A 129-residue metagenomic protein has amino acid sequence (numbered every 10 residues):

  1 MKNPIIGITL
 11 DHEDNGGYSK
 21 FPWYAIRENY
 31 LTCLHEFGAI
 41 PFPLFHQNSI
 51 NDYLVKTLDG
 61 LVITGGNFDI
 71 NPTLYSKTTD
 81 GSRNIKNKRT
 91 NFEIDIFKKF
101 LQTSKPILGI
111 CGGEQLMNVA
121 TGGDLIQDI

Functional and structural regions predicted by a protein language model:
M1-L108, V119-I126: N-terminal beta1-alpha1 cap of cysteine-dependent amidohydrolase-like domains
C111: Conserved G/P- and acidic residue-centered "switch" motifs that form tight phosphate/ATP-binding loops in soluble
I129: Anionic-ligand binding region
